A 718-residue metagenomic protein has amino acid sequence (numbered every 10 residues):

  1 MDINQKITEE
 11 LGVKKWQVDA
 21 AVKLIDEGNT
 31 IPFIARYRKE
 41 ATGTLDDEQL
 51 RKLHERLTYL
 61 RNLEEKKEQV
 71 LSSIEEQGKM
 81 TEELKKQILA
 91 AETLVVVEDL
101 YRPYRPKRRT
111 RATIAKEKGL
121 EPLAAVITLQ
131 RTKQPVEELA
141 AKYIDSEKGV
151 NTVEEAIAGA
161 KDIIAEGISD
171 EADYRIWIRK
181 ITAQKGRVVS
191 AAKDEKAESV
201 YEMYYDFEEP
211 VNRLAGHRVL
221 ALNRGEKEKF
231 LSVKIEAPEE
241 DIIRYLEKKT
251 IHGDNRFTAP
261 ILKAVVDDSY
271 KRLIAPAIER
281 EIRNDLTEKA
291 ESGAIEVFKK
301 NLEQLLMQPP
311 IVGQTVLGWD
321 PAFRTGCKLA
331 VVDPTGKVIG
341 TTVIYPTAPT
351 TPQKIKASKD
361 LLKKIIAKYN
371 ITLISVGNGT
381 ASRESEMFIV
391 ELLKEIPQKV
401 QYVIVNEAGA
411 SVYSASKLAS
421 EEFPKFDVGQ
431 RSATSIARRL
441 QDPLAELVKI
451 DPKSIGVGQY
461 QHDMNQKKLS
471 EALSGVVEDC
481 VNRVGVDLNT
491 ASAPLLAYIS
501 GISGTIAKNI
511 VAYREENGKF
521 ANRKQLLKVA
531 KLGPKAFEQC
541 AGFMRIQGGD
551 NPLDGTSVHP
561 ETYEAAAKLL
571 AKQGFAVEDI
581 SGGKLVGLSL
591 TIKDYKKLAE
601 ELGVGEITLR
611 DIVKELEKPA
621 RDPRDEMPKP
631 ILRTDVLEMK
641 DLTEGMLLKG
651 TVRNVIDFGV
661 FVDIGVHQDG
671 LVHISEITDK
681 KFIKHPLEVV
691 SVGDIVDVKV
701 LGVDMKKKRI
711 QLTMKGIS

Functional and structural regions predicted by a protein language model:
I3, E55, R61-K79, L89 (+5 more regions): Long, highly charged, low-complexity intrinsically disordered interaction regions that mediate electrostatic DNA/RNA
K14-K15, E27-G28, L94, L120 (+20 more regions): Short flexible coil/turn linkers enriched for glycine and charged/polar residues that connect secondary-structure
K23-D26, P103, I114-E117, A221-G225 (+16 more regions): Replace "in large, NTP-powered and nucleic-acid-processing enzymes" with "in large, NTP-powered factors and other
Y37-K39, P238, P321, P334-T335 (+10 more regions): Short, ordered loop/turn segments at secondary-structure junctions
Q49-R51, L63-S73, Q77-G318, A322-K425 (+1 more regions): Duplex nucleic acid-engaging cores and interfaces of nucleic-acid transaction enzymes
S73, Q87, E98-L100, G225-P238 (+4 more regions): Structured, non-catalytic alpha/beta "coupling" segments that mediate domain-domain communication and provide generic
K180-R187, W319-F323, G379-E384, V405-V412 (+5 more regions): A glycine-rich phosphate-binding loop feature that marks nucleotide/adenosyl-phosphate handling sites
G549-D550, D554-S718: Single-stranded RNA-binding regions, centering on S1/OB-family and related RNA-binding modules
